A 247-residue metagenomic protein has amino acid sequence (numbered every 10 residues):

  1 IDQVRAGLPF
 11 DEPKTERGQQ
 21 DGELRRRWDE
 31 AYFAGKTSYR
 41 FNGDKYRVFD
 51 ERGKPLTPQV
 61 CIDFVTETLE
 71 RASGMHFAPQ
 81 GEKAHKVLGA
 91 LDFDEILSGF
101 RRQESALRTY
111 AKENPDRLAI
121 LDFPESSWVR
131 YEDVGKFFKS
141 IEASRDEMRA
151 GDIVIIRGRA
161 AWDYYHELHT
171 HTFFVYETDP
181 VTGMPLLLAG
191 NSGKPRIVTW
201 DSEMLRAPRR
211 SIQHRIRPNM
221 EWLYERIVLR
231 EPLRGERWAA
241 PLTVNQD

Functional and structural regions predicted by a protein language model:
I1-P115: N-terminal capping segments
Q3-N42, V65, A106, L121 (+8 more regions): Mature, folded catalytic cores of secreted/periplasmic enzymes
D11-T15, E70-R71, M75, Q80 (+5 more regions): Generic local-structure boundary detector
K14-T15, E23-R26, A31-Y32, K36-R52 (+4 more regions): Aromatic-enriched hydrophobic runs in primary sequence
R17, G35, Y39, Y46-V48 (+12 more regions): Residue-level detector of solvent-exposed, low-hydrophobicity positions
H85-P195: ...with weaker cross-activation on analogous glycine-rich loops/strands in unrelated enzymes
T182-D247: Low-complexity, Gly/Ser/Thr/Pro-rich intrinsically disordered linker/tail segments
